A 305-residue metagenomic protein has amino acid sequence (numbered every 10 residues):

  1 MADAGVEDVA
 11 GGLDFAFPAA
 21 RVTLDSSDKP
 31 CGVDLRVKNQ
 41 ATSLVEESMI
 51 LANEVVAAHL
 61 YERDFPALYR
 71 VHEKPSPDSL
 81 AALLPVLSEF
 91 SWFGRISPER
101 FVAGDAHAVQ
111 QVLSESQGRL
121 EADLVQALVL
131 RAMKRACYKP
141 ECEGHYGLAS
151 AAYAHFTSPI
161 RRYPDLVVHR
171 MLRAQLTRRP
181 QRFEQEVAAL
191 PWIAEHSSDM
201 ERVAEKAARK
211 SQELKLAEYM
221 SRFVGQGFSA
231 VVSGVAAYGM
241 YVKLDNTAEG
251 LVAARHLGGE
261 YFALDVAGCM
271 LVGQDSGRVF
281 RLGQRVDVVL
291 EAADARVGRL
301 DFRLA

Functional and structural regions predicted by a protein language model:
M1-L264, G268, G283, V289 (+1 more regions): Electropositive polyanion-binding surfaces
Q274-G277, R281: C-terminal structured domains
